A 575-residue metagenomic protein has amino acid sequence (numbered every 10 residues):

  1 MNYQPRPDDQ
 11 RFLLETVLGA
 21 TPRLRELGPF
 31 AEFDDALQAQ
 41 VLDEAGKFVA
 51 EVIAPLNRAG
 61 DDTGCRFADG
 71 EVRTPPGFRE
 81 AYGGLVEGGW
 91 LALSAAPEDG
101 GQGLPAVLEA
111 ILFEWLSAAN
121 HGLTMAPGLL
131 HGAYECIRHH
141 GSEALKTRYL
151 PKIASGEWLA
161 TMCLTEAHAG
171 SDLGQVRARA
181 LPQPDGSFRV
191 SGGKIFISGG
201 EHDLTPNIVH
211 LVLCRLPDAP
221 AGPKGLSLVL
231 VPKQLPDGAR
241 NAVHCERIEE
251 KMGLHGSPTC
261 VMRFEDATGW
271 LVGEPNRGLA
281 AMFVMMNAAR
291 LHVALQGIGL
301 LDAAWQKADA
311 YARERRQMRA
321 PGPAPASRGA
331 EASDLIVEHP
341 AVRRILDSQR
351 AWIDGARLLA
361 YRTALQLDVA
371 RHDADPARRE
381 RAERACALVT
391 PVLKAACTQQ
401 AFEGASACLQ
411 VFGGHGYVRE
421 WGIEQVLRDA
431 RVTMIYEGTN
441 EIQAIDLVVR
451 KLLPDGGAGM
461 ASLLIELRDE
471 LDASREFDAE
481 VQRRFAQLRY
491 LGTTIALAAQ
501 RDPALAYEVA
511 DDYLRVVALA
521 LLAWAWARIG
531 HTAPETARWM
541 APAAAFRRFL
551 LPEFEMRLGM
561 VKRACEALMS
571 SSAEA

Functional and structural regions predicted by a protein language model:
M1-T124, R148, D368, A377 (+1 more regions): Amphipathic, small/basic residue-rich leader segments at the start of a protein or domain
Y3-Q4, R189, L254, R384-L464 (+2 more regions): Alpha-helix capping/hinge segments and adjacent helical runs
D99, P454, E470-A575: C-terminal amphipathic alpha-helical interaction region
P127-L130, G141-Q183, A364-E383, A401 (+4 more regions): Internal maturation/activation junctions in enzymes
S142-L145, T439, D446-R489: A structural-propensity feature for long, helix-poor, extended segments
S187, S191-R240: A short core secondary-structure module
F196, Q234-E246, K251, P258-A289 (+2 more regions): A glycine-rich, basic-preceded beta-loop-alpha segment at the flavin cofactor/substrate interface of flavin-utilizing
D354-K394, A496-E508, I529-A537: C-terminal helix-coil-helix/basic helical segment that borders enzyme active sites and/or dimer interfaces and provides
